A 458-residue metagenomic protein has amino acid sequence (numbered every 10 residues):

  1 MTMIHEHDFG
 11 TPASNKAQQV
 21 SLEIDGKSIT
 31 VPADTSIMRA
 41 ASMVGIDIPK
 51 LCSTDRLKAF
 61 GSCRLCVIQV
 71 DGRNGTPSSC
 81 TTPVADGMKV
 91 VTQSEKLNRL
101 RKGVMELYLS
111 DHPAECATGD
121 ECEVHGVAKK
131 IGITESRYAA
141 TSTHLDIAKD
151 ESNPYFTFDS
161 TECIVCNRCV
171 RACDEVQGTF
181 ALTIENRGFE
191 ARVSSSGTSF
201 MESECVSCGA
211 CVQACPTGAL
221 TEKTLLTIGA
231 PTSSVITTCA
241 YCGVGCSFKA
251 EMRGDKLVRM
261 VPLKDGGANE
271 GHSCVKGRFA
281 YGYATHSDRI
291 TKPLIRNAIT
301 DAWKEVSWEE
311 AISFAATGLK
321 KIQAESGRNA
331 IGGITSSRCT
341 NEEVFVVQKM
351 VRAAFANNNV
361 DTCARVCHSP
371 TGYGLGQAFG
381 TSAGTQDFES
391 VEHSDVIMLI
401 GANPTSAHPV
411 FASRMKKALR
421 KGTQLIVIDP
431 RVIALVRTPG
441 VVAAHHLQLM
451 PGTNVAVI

Functional and structural regions predicted by a protein language model:
M1-P32: Generic start-of-chain signal for non-secretory N-termini
T2-G10, R64-C208, V212-T238, R253-K256 (+1 more regions): Fe-S ferredoxin-like electron-transfer domains and their immediately adjacent linker/connector regions across
A13-V20, G61-C66, C242-C246: A short, compositionally biased
V20, S28-D86, E95-L100: N-terminal cofactor/phosphate-binding cores enriched in small/glycine residues, especially glycine-rich loops such as
L22-E23, D86-T92, G197-T198, V442-L449: Short beta-alpha connecting loops at secondary-structure transitions that line or flank enzyme active sites
S28, A181, S247-K249: Short, surface-exposed charged micro-motifs
S28, L51-R56, D159-S160, S196-E202 (+1 more regions): Conserved short loop/turn motifs at secondary-structure junctions
C166, L226-I458: Catalytic alpha/large subunits of respiratory electron-transfer oxidoreductases, centered on bis-MGD molybdoenzymes
